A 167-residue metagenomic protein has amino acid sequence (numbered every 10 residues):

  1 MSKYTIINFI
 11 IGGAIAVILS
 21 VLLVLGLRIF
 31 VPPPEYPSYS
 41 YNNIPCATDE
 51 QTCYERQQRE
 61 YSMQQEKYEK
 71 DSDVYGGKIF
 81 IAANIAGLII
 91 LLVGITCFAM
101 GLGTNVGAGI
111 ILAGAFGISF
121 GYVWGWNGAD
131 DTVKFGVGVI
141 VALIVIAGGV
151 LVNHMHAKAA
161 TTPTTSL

Functional and structural regions predicted by a protein language model:
T5, F9-A16, S20, V24-A86: Cytosol/matrix-facing amphipathic helices and coiled-coil assembly/linker segments of eukaryotic membrane proteins
I90-T164: Juxtamembrane interface at the cytosolic side of transmembrane helices
